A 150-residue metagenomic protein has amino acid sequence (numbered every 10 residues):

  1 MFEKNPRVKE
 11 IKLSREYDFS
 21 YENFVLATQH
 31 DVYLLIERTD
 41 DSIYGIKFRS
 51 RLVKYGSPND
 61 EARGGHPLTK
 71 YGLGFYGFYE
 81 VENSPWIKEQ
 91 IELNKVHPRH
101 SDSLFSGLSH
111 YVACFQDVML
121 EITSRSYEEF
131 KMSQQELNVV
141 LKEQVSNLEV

Functional and structural regions predicted by a protein language model:
M1-V150: Surface-exposed, interaction-prone regions used to assemble/regulate multi-protein complexes
